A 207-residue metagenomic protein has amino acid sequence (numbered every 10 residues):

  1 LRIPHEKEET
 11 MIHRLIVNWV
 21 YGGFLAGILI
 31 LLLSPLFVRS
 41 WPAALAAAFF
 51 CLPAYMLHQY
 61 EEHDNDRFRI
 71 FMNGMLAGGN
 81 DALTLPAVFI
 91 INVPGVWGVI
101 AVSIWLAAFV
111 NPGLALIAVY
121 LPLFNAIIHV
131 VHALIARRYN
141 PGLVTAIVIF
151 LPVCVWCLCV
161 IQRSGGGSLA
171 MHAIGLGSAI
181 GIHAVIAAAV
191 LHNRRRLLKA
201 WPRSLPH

Functional and structural regions predicted by a protein language model:
L1-T10: Short, Lys/Arg-enriched N-terminal segments with co-localized hydrophobic residues within the first ~10-30 amino acids
R14-L33: The first (N-terminal) embedded transmembrane alpha-helix
G23-I28, V88-I104, F124-N125, I149-C154: Core segments of transmembrane alpha-helices that mediate helix-helix packing or line hydrophobic substrate/ligand
L31-L45: Short, hydrophobic transmembrane alpha-helix segments
V38, L106-P112, V130-N140, G165: Membrane-interface helix caps and helix-loop-helix hairpins in membrane proteins
F71-I91: Juxtamembrane helix-capping/reentrant segments at transmembrane boundaries
I117-H129, N140-I161: Hydrophobic alpha-helical membrane segments
V153-H207: Terminal transmembrane helical module of multi-pass membrane proteins
